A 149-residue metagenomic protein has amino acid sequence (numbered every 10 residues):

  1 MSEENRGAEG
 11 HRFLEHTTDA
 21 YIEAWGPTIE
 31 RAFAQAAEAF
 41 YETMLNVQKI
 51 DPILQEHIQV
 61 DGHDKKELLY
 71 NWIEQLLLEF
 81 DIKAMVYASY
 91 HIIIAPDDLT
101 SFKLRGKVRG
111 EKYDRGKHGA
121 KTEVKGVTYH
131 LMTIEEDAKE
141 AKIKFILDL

Functional and structural regions predicted by a protein language model:
M1-L149: Intrinsically disordered, low-complexity regions
